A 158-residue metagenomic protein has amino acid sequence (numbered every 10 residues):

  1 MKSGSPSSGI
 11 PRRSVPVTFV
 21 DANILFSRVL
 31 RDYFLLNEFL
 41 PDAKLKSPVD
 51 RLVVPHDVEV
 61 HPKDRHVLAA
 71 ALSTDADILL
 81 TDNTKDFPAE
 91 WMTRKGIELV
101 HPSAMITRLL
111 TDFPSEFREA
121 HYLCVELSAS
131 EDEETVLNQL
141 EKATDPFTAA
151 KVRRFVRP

Functional and structural regions predicted by a protein language model:
M1-L35: Short, well-structured N-terminal submotif of metal-dependent ribonuclease cores
T18, A22, V29, A69-A76 (+2 more regions): Small-side-chain structural scaffolding
P41-I78, C124, S128-D132, K142 (+1 more regions): Active-site neighborhoods of divalent-metal-dependent phosphate/nucleic-acid chemistry enzymes
V54-L79, T84-S103, R108: Glycine/proline-rich loop-helix segments at beta-alpha junctions forming the active-site rim of enzyme cores
T84-P158: Acidic, PIN/NYN-like endoribonuclease modules and their adjacent C-terminal/linker elements
